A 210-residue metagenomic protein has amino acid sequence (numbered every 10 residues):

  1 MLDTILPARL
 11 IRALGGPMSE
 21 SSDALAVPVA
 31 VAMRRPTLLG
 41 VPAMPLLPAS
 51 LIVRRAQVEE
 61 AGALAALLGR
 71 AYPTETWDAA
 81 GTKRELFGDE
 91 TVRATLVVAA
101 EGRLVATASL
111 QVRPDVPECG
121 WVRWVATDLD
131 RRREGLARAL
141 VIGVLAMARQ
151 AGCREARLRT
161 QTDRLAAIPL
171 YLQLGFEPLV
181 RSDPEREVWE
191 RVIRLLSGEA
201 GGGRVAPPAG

Functional and structural regions predicted by a protein language model:
M1-A49: Acyl-donor-binding surface of acyltransferase catalytic domains
D23, L172-R181: Conserved acetyl-CoA-binding loop of GNAT-fold acetyltransferases
I52-L64: A short beta-loop-alpha structural element at the N-terminal edge of CoA-dependent acyl/N-acetyltransferase catalytic
V58, D128-D130, E134, T162-D163: Active-site acidic-Proline motif in GNAT/NAT acetyltransferases
Y72-T95, A99-E101, V105-A126: A conserved beta-strand-loop-helix scaffold within acyl/acetyltransferase catalytic domains
T127, R133-A146, Q150, P169-Q173: Conserved acetyl-CoA-binding loop-helix of GNAT-fold acetyltransferases
A148-T160: Conserved GNAT acetyl-CoA-binding A-motif
L158-I168, P184-R194: Conserved beta-strand-loop-alpha-helix junction that forms the acyl-donor binding cleft
